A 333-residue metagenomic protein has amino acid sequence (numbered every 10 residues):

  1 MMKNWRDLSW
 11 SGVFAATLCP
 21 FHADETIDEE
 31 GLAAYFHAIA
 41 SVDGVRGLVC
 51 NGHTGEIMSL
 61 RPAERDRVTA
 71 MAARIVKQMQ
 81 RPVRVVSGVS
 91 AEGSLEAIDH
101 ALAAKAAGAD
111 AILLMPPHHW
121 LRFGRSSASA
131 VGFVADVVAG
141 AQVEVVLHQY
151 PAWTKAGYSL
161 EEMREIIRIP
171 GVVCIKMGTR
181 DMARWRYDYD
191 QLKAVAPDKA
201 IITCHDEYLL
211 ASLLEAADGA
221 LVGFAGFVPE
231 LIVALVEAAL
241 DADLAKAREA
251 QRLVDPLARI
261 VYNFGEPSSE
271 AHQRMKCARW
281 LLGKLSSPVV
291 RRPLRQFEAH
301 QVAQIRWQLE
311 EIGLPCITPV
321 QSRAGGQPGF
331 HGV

Functional and structural regions predicted by a protein language model:
K3-G157, L294-R295: Active-site beta->alpha loop and helix N-cap motifs at the rims of alpha/beta catalytic domains
T17, G52, P116-P117, T179 (+3 more regions): Short secondary-structure boundary segments
L32, T69, A97, V134 (+3 more regions): A general structural signal for well-ordered alpha-helical segments in protein cores
G44, A106-I112, G140-V143, R164-C174 (+2 more regions): Structural recognition of alpha->loop->beta junctions
I75-V83, G108, A141-V143, I169-G171 (+3 more regions): Short helix-capping segments at alpha-helix termini
V138, P151-A258: Catalytic alpha/beta core domains of metabolic enzymes, predominantly
A211-V333: Structured C-terminal cap/extension of enzyme domains
